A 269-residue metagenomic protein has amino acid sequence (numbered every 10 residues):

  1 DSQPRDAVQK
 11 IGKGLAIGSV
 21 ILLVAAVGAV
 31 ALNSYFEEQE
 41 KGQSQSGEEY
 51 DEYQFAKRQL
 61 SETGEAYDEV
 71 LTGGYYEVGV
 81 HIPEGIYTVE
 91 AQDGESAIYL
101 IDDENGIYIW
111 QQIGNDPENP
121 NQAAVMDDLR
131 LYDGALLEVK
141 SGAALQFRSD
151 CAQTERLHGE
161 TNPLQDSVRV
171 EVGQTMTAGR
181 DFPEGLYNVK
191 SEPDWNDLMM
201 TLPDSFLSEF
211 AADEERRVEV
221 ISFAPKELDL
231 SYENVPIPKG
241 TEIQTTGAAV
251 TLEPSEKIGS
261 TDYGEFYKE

Functional and structural regions predicted by a protein language model:
D1-L60: Gram-positive cell-envelope targeting signals
Q3-P4, H81, H158: Histidine (H) residue identity feature
G28-A29, Q43-S46, E69, V80-H81 (+1 more regions): Short linear sequence motifs
N33-Y35, G42, G47-L60, G64-Y67 (+2 more regions): Primarily secretory-pathway and cell-envelope proteins
T72-G74, V78-I86, Q174, D181-L186: A glycine-anchored, Pro-Gly-centered beta-turn/N-cap motif
M176-L198: Surface-exposed interaction/gating patches
